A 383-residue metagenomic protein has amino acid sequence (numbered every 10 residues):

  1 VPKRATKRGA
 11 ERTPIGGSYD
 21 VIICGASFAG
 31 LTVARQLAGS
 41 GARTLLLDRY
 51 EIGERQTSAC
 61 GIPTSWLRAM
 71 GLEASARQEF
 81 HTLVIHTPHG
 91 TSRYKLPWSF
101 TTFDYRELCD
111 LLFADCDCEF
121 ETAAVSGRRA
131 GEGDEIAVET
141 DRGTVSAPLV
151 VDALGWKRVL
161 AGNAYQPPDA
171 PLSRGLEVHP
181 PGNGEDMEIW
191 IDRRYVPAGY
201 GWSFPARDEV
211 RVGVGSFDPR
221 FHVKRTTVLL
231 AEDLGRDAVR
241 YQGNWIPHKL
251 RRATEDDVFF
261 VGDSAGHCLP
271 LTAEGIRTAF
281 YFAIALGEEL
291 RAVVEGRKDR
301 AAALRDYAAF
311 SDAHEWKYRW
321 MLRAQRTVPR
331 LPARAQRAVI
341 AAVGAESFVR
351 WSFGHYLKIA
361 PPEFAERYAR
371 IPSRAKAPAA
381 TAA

Functional and structural regions predicted by a protein language model:
R12-A29: Beta1/beta-strand and adjacent pyrophosphate-binding region of the FAD-binding site in flavoprotein oxidoreductases
G16, R68, R77-A164, D169-S173: Conserved N-terminal helical subregion
I22, R35-T57: Glycine-rich FAD pyrophosphate-binding loop
A29, I52, K157: Conserved Rossmann-like nucleotide-cofactor binding loop
R49-T87: N-terminal FAD cofactor-binding segment of flavoenzymes
A124, T144, D218-E295: FAD/FMN-dependent oxidoreductases across multiple families
L154-T227: Conserved FAD-binding catalytic core of PHBH/FMO-like flavoproteins
R291-A383: C-terminal helical "tail/cap" subdomain of flavin- and related membrane-associated enzymes
